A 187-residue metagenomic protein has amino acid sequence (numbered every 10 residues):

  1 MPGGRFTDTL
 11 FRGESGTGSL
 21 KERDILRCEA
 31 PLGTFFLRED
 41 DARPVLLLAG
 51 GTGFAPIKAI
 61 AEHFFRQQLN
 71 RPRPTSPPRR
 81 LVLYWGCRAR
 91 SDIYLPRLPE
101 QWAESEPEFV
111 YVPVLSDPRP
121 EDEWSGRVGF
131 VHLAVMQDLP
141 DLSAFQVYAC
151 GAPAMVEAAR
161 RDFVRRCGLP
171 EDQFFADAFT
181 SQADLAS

Functional and structural regions predicted by a protein language model:
M1-L47, E62, S116, A178-Q182: FAD-binding FR-type
R23, G51-G53, G151: Conserved phosphate-binding and hydrolysis motifs of nucleotide-dependent enzymes
R38-D41, T75-P77, D141: Short, flexible hinge/linker loops that cap or flank conserved catalytic cores
V45-L48, Q146-Y148: Conserved beta-strand elements of the Class I
T52-I57, M155: Hydrophobic/small residue at the entry helix of a nucleotide-binding pocket
P56-L69: Histidine-anchored nucleotide/phosphate-binding helix
L69-T75: Intrinsically disordered, low-complexity Ser/Thr- and acidic-rich flexible linkers and loops, especially at boundaries
L81-S187: Reductase modules of NAD(P)H-dependent flavoproteins
